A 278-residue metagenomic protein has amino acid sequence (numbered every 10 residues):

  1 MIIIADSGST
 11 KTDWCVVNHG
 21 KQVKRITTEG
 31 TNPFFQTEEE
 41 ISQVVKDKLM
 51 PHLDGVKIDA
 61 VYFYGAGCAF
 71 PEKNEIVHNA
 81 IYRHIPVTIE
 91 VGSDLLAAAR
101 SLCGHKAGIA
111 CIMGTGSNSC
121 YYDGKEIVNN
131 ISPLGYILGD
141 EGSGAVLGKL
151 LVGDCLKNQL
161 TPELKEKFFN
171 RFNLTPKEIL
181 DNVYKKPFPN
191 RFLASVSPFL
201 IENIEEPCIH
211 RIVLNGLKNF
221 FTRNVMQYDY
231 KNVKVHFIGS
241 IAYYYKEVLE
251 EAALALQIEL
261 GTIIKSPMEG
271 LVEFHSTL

Functional and structural regions predicted by a protein language model:
M1-A60, A80, L102-I109, L150-L278: ATP-binding/phosphotransfer module of carbohydrate and carboxylate kinases, centering on a glycine-rich
A69-E163: Phosphate-binding/catalytic loop of phosphoryl-transfer enzymes
